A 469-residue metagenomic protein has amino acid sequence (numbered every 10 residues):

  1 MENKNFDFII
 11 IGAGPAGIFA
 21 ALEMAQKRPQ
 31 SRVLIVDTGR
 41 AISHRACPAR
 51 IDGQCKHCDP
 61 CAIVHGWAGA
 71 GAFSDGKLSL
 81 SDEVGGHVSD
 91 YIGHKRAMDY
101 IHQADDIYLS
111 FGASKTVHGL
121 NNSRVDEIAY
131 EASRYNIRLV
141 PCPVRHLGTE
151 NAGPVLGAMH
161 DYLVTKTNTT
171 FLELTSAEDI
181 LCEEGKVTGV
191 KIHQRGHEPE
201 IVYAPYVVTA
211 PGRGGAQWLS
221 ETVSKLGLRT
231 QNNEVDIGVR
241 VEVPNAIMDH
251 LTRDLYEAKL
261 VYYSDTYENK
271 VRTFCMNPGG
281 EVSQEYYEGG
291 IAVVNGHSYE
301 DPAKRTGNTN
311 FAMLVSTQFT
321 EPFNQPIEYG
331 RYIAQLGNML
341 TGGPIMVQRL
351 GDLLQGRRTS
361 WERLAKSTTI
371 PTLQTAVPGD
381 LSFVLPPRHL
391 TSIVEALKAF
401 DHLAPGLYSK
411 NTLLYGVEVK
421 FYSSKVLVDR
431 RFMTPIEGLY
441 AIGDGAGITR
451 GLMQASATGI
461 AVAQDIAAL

Functional and structural regions predicted by a protein language model:
E2-G85, S123-D126, Y130, Y135-L469: Residues forming the flavin
H57-C58, G66-H118: Dinucleotide-binding Rossmann-like beta1-alpha1 core, especially the glycine-rich loop that anchors the ADP
